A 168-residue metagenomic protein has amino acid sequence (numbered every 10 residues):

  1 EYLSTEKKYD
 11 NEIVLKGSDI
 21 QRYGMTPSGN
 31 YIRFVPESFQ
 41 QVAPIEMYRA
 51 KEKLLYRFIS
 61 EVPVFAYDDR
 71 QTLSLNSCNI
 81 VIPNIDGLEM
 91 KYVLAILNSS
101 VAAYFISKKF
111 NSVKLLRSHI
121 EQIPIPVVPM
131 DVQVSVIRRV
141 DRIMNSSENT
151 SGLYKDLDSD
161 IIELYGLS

Functional and structural regions predicted by a protein language model:
E1, G17-S18, V127-S168: Non-catalytic DNA-recognition/assembly elements of restriction-modification systems
E1-V134: Polybasic, glycine- and aromatic-enriched phosphate-binding surface used to engage nucleic acids
